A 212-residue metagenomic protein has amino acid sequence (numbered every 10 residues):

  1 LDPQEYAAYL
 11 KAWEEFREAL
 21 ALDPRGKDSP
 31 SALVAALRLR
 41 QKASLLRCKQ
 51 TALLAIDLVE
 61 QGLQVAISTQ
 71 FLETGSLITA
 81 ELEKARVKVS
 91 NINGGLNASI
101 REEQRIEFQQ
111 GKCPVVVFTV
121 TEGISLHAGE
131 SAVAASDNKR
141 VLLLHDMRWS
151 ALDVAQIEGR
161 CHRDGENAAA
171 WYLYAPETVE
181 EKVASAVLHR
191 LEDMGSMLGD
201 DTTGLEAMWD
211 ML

Functional and structural regions predicted by a protein language model:
L1-L63, Q70-E73, L77-K84, M194-E206: Interdomain linker/hinge connecting the two RecA-like lobes of the SF2 helicase core
E18-K27, L72, R105-G111, V133-A134 (+2 more regions): Hydrophobic transmembrane alpha-helix bundles
A36-L46, F108, N167, K182-V183 (+2 more regions): Generic hydrophobic, helix-prone segments enriched in Leu/Val/Ile
Q64-A66, P114-V115: Residue-level preference for the first positions of well-ordered beta-strands
A66-S68, S90: Conserved beta-strand elements of the Class I
G75, E83, V87-A184, R190: Conserved RecA-like P-loop NTPase helicase motor core
K182-L212: Long, largely alpha-helical accessory region at the distal end of helicase-like NTP-driven motors
